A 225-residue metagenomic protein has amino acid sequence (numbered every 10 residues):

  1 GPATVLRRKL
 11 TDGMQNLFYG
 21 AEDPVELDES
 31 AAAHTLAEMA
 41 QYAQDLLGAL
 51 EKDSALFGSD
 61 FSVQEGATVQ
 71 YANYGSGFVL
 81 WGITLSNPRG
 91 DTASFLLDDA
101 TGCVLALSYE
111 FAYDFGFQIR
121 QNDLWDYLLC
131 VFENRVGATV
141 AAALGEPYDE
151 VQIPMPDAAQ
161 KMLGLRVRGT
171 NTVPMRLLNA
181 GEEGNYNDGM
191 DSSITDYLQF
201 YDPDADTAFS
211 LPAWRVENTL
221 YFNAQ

Functional and structural regions predicted by a protein language model:
G1-Q225: Long, terminal "pre-/pro-" and other extracytoplasmic accessory regions that lie outside the mature folded/catalytic
